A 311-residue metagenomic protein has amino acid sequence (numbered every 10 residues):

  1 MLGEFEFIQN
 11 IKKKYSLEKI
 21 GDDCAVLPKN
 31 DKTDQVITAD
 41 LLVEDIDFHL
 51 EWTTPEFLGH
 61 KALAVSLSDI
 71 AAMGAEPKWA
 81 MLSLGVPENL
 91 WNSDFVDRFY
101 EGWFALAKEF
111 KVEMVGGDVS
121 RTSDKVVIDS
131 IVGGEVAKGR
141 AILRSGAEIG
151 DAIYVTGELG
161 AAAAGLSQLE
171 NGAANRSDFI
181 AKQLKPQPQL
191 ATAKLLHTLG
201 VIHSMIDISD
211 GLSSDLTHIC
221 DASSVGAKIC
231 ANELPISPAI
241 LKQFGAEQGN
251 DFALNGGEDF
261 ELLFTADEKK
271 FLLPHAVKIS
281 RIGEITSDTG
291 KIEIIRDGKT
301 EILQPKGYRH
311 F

Functional and structural regions predicted by a protein language model:
M1-F7, T33, E88-V115, R121-I128 (+2 more regions): Glycine-/charge-enriched secondary-structure boundary and capping motifs
M1-T54, M73, L82, L106 (+1 more regions): Extreme N-terminal cap/leader segments of soluble proteins
E18, E51-L67, N89-E101: Glycine-rich anion/phosphate-binding loops
L42, E76-S167: Glycine-rich anion-binding loops of enzyme active sites
T53-E56, F179-P186, H203-S204, G249-F252: Short pre-catalytic strand/loop immediately N-terminal to key active-site residues, enriched for Gly-Thr
F57-M81, E101-E109, L195, S214-I219: Small-aliphatic-rich amphipathic alpha-helix that forms the alpha element of a beta-alpha
D151-G157, K185-L212: Internal active-site segments that recognize and position negatively charged phosphoryl groups and nucleotide moieties
G172-Q187, A239: A short, charged helix-loop
